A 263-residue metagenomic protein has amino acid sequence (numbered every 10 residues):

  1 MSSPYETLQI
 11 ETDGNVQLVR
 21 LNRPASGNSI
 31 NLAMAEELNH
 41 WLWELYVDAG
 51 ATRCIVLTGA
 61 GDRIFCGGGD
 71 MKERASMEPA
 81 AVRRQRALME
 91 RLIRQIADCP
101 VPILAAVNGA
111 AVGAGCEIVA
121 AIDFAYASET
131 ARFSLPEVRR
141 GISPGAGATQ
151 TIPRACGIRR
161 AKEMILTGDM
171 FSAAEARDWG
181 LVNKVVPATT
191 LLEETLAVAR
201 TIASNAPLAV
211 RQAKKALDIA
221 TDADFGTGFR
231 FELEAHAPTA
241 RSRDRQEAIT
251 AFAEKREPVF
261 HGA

Functional and structural regions predicted by a protein language model:
M1-Q17, L45-G50, D62, G168-A174 (+1 more regions): C-terminal alpha-helix plus adjacent terminal tail
M1-T58, R94: Conserved CoA-thioester-binding segment of acyl-CoA-metabolizing enzymes
S3, G14, G50-T52, G69 (+3 more regions): Structured loop/turn residues at beta-strand edges in well-structured enzyme cores
S29-L32, G67, S76, L166 (+4 more regions): Phosphate-coordinating loops and pocket residues in cytosolic domains that bind phosphorylated ligands
N31-M34, Q85, V112, G145: Short, conserved glycine- and acidic-residue-centered signature motifs in active-site or ligand-binding loops
M34-L38, Q85-L88, I118, L191 (+1 more regions): Hydrophobic alpha-helical membrane-association signature
A51, G59-Q95, A111, G141 (+1 more regions): Glycine- (often His-adjacent) and acidic-residue-rich active-site loop that binds/positions the CoA thioester
R94-V210, A237-S242, E247-T250, E254-R256: Crotonase-fold acyl-CoA enzyme core
